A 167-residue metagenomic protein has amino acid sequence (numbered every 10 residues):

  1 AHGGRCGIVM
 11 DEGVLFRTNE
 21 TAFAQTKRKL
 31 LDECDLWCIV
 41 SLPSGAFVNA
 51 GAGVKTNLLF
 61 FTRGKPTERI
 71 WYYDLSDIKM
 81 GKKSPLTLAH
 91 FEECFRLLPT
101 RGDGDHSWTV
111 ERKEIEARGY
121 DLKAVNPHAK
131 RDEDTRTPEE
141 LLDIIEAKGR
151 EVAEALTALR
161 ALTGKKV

Functional and structural regions predicted by a protein language model:
A1-V167: A conserved structural/catalytic subdomain of Rossmann-like adenosyl-cofactor enzymes
